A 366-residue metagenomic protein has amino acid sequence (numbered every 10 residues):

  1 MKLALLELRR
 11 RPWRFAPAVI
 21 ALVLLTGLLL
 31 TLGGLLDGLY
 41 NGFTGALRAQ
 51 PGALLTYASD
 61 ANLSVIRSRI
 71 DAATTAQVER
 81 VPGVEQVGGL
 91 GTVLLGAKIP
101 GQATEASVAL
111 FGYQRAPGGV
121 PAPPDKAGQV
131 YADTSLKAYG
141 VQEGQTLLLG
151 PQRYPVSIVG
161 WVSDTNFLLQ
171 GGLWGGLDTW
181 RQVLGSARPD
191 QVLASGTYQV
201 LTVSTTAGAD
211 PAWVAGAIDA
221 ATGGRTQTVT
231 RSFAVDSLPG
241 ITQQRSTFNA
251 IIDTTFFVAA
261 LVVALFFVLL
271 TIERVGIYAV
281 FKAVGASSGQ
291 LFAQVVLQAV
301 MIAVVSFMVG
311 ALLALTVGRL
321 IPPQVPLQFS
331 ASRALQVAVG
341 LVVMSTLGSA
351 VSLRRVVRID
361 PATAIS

Functional and structural regions predicted by a protein language model:
M1-R9: A short amphipathic helical element positioned immediately N-terminal to and/or at the very start of a transmembrane
L3, V337-S366: C-terminal membrane-exit region of the final transmembrane helix in multipass inner-membrane proteins
P12-L39, Q243-A279, V300-V309: Hydrophobic alpha-helical transmembrane segments of multi-pass inner-membrane transport and secretion
T26-A106: Hydrophobic, regular-secondary-structure patches
L29, I277-P322, Q336-M344: Transmembrane alpha-helical interface segments in multi-pass membrane proteins
L35-G45, A49, N62-S64, T230-A250 (+1 more regions): Membrane interfacial helix motifs at helix-loop boundaries and amphipathic/re-entrant anchors
L90-V93, K98-A187: Hydrophobic secondary-structure segments that place a key small or acidic residue at a functional site
R153, V162-T255: Mechanotransmission and gating elements of multispan inner-membrane complexes involved in transport and envelope
